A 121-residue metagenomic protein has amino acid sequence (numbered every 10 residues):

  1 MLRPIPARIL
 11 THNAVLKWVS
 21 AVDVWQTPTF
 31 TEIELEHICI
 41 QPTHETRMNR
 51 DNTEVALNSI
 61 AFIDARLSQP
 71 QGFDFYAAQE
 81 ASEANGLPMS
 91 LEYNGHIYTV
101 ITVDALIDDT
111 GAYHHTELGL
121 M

Functional and structural regions predicted by a protein language model:
M1-R3, A21-V24: Glycine-rich, charged/polar anion/phosphate-binding loops that engage phosphate groups from diverse ligands
M1-V15: N-terminal intrinsically disordered, low-complexity, charge/repeat-rich segments that act as generic
S20, T27-M121: Short, conserved turn/kink motifs that form compact alpha/beta structural patches or helix kinks used as
